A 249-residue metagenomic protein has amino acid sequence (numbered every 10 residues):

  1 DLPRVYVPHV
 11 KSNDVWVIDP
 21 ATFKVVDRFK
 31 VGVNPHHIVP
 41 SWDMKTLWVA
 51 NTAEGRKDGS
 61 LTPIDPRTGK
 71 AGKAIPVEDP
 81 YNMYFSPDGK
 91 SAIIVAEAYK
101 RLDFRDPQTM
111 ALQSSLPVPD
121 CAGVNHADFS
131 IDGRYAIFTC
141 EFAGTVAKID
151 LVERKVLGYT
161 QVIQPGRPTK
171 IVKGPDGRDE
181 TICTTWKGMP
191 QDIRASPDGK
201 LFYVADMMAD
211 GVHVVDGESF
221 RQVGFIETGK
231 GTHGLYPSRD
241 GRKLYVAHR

Functional and structural regions predicted by a protein language model:
D1-R249: Predominantly soluble domains enriched in secretory-pathway, periplasmic, or organellar proteins
